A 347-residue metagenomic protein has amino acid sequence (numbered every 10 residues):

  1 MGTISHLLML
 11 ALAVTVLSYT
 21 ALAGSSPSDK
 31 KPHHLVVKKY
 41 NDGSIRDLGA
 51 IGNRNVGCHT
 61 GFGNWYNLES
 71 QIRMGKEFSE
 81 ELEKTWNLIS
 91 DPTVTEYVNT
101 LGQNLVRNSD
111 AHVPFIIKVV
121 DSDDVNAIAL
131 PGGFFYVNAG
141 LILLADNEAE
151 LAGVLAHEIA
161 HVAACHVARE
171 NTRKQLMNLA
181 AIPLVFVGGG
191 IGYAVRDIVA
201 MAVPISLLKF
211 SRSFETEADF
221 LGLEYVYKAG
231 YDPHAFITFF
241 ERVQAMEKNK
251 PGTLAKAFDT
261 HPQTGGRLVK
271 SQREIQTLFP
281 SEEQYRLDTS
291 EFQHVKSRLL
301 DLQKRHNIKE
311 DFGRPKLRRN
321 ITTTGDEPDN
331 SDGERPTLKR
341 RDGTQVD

Functional and structural regions predicted by a protein language model:
M1-L7: Positively charged n-region of N-terminal signal peptides that target proteins for export
S5, S28, N41, G325-D329 (+1 more regions): Intrinsic-disorder/low-complexity regions
L7-S18: Bacterial N-terminal signal peptides
Y19-K316: A Zn2+-metalloprotease active-site environment signal
D311-V346: Short acidic, low-complexity intrinsically disordered linear motifs used for protein-protein interactions
